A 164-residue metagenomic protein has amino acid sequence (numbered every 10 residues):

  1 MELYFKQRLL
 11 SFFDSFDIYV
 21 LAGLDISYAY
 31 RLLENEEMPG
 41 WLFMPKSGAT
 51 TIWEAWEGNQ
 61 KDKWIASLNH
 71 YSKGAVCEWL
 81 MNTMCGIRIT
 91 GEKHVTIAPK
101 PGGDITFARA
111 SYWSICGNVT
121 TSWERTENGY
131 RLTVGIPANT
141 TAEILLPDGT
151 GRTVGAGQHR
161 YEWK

Functional and structural regions predicted by a protein language model:
M1-F16, K63-H70: Solvent-exposed loop and edge beta-strand segments that line ligand/cofactor-binding and catalytic clefts
R8-L21, K73-N82: Well-ordered alpha-helical segments within folded domains of soluble proteins
S27-K164: Non-catalytic C-terminal accessory modules of carbohydrate-active enzymes
